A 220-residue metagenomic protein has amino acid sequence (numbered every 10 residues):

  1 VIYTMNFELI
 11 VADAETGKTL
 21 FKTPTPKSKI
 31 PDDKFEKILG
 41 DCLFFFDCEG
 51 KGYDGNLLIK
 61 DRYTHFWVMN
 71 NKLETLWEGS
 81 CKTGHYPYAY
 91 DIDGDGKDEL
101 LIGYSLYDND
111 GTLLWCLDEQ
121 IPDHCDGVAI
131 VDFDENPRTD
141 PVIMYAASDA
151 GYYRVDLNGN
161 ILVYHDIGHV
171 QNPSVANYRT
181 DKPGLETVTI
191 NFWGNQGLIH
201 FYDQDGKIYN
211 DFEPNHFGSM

Functional and structural regions predicted by a protein language model:
V1-M220: Beta-propeller-forming repeat regions
